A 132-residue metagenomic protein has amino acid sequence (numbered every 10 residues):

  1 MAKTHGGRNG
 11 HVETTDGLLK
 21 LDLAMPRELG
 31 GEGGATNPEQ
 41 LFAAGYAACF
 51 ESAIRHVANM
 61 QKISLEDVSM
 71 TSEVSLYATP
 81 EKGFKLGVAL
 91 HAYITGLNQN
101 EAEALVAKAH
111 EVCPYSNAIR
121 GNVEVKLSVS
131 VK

Functional and structural regions predicted by a protein language model:
M1-A44, E51-K132: Extended beta-strand/beta-hairpin segments
